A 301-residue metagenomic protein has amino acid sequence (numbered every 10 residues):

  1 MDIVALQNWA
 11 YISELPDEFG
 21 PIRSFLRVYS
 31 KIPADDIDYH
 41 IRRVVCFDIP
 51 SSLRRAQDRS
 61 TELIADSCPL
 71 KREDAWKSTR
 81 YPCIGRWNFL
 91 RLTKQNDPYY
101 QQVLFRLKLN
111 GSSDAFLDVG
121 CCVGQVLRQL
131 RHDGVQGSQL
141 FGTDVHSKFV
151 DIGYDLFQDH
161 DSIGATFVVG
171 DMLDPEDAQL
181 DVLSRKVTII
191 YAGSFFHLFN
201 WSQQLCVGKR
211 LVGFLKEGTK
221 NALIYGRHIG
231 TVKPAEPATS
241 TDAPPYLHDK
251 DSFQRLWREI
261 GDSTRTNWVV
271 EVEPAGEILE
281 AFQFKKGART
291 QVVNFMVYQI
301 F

Functional and structural regions predicted by a protein language model:
M1-D181, Q204, R210-G213, G218-F301: Class I (Rossmann-like) S-adenosyl-L-methionine-dependent methyltransferase catalytic domain, capturing the SAM-binding
R185-Q203: A short SAM/SAH-binding and catalytic strip from SAM-dependent methyltransferases
